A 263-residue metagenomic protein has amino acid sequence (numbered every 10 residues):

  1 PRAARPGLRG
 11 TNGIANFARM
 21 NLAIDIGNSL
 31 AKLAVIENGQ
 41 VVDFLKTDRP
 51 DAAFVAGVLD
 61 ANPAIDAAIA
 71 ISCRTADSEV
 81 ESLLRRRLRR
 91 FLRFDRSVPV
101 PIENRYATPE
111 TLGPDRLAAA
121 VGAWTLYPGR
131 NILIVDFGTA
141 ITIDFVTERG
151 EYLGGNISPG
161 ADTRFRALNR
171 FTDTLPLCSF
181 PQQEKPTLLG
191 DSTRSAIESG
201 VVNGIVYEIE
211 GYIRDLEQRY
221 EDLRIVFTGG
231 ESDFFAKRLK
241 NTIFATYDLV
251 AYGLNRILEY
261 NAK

Functional and structural regions predicted by a protein language model:
L8-V100: N-terminal glycine/serine-rich phosphate-binding loop of ATP-dependent small-molecule kinases, especially carbohydrate
M20-G39, A123, R130-Y152, L168 (+1 more regions): Gly/Thr-rich phosphate-binding beta-strand-loop-beta motif of the actin/hexokinase/Hsp70
L30, I71-V80, S199, D222-R238: Glycine-rich phosphate-binding loops at beta-strand->alpha-helix junctions
L45, K185-R224, F234, T242-I243: Adenine-nucleotide phosphate-binding core of ATP-dependent small-molecule kinases
L45-K46, N131-R166, I225, I243-L249: Glycine-rich phosphate-binding loop of actin/hexokinase-like ATP-binding domains
P101-I132, G253-K263: Conserved phosphate-binding catalytic cores of ATP/NTP-utilizing and phosphoryl-transfer enzymes
A119-G129, L153-E198, I257, N261: Glycine-rich phosphate-binding loop plus the immediately following alpha-helix
D173, V202, F244-K263: Glycine-rich phosphate-binding/hydrolytic loop that grips phosphoryl groups
